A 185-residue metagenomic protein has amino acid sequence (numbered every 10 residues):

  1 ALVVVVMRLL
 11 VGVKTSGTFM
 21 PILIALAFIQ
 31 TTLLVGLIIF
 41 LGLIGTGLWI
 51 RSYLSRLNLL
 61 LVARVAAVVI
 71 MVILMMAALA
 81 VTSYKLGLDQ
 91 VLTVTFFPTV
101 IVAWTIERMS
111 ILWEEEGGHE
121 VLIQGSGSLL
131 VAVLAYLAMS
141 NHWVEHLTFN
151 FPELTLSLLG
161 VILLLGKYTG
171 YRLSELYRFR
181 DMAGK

Functional and structural regions predicted by a protein language model:
A1-Y53: Core alpha-helical transmembrane segments of integral membrane proteins
L2-V13, G47-L59, I106-E116, G170-S174: C-terminal ends of transmembrane helices
L10, F28-I38, T82-T93, S140-F151: Membrane-helix interface and helix-disruption motif detector
T15-P21, L59-M71, V91-F97, G117-G127: Cytoplasmic-side transmembrane-helix entry/capping segments in multi-pass membrane proteins
P21-L33, A67-A78, T99-W104, I123-Y136: Small-residue-rich segments of transmembrane alpha-helices in multi-pass membrane proteins, especially helix faces
A25-F28, L43-Y53, P98-E107, T155-L164: Alpha-helical transmembrane segments and their membrane-interface exit regions
L48-L60, A67-L88, T93-L112: Short helix-perturbing small/polar motifs within transmembrane alpha-helices
Q90-T95, I106-K185: C-terminal transmembrane helix-loop-helix hairpin of multi-pass membrane proteins
